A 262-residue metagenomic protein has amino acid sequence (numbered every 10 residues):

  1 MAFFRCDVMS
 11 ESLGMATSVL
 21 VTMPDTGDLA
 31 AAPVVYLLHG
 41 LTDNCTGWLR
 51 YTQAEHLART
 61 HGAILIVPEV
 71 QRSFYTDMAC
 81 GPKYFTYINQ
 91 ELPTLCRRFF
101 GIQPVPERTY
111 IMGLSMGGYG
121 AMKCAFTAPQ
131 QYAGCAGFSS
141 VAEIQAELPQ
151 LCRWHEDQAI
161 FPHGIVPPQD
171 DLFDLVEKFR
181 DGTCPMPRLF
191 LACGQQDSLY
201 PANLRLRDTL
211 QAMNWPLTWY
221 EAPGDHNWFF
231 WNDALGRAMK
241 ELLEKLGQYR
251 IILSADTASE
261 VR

Functional and structural regions predicted by a protein language model:
M1-R262: Non-catalytic cap/lid and distal C-terminal segments of serine-dependent acyl enzymes
